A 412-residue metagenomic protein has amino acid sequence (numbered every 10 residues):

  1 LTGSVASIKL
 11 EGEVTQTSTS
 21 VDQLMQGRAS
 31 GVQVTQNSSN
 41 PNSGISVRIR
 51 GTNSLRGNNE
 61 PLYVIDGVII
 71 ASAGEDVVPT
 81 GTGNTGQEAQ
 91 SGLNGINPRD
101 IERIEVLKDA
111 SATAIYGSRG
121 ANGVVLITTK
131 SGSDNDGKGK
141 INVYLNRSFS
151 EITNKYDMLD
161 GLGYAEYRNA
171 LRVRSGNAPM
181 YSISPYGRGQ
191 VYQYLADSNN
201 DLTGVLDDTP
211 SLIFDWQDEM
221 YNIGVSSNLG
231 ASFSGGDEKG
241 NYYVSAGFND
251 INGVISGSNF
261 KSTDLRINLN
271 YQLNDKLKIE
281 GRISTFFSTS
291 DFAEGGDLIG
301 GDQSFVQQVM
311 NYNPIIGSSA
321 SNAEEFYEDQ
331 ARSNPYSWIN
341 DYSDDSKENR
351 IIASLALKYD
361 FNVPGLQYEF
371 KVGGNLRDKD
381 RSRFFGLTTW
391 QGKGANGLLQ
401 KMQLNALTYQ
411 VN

Functional and structural regions predicted by a protein language model:
L1-R266, Y271-N274, K278-R282, F286 (+1 more regions): Short, small/polar-rich motifs associated with maturation and membrane association, primarily at protein termini
P61, L269, N311-I315, G386-T388: Proline-rich low-complexity regions
P79-T80, A121, L159-D160, G296-D302 (+1 more regions): Short secondary-structure boundary/capping segments
N122, N268, S333-N334, V411-N412: Asparagine-centered polar/low-complexity signal
Y156-M158, D207, W216-N222, E294 (+3 more regions): Extracellular/periplasm-exposed beta-strand and loop segments of Gram-negative cell-envelope proteins, dominated by
L162-N169, L269-N270, Q303-Q307, Q391-N396: Short alpha-helical linear motifs
D208-P210, F286, D291-I352, R383: Acidic/polar loop-and-plug regions of large Gram-negative outer-membrane beta-barrel proteins
G253-D264, N270-Q272, S284-I299, N349-R350 (+1 more regions): Small-side-chain secondary-structure face that scaffolds active or pore-lining regions
